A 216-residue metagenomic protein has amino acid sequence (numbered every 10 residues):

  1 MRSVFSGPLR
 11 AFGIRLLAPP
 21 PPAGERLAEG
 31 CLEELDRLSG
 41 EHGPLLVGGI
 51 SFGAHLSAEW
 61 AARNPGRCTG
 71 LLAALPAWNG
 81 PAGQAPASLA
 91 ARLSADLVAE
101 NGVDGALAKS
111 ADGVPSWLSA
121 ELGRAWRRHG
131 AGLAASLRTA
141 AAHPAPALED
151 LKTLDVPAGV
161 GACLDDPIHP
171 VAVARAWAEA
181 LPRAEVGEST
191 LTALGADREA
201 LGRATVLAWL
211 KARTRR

Functional and structural regions predicted by a protein language model:
S6-L27: Conserved alpha/beta-hydrolase
L27-L45: Conserved acidic catalytic loop of the alpha/beta-hydrolase fold
G49-S57: Gly/Ala-rich beta-loop-alpha elbow adjacent to hydrolase catalytic centers
L75-R124, R138: Helix-rich cap/lid subdomain of alpha/beta-hydrolase
A120-E149: Hydrophobic, aromatic-rich cap/lid helix
L154, V160-A162: Short beta-strand/loop motif that positions the catalytic acidic residue of the alpha/beta-hydrolase fold
P167-V173: Conserved alpha/beta-hydrolase "acid-adjacent" motif
R183-R216: Catalytic active-site module of serine/aspartate enzymes centered on a nucleophile-bearing elbow/loop
